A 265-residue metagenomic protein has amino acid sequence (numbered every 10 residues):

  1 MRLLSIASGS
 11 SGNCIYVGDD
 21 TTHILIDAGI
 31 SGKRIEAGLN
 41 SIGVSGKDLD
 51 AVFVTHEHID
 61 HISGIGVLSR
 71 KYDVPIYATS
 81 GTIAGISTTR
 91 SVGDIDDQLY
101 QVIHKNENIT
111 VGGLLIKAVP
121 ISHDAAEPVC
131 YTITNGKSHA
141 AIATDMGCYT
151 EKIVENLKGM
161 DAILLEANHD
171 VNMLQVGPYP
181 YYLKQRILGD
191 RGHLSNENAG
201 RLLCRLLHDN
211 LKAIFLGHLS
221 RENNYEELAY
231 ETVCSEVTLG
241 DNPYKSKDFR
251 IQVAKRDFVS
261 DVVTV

Functional and structural regions predicted by a protein language model:
M1-I42, E127-D145, A162: Conserved beta-strand hairpin/beta-sheet module of binuclear metal-dependent hydrolase folds, prominently
I26-G29, D50-E57, Y77-S80, A141-T144 (+3 more regions): Active-site neighborhood of phospho(di)ester-bond hydrolases with catalytic His/Asp-centered motifs
K33-T79: Active-site metal-binding motif and surrounding structural segment of the metallo-beta-lactamase
I59-I62, I83-G85, A125-A126, C148-E151 (+2 more regions): Active-site environment of divalent metal-dependent phosphoester hydrolases
S63-Y72, S87-R90, N224-E231: Metal-dependent catalytic neighborhoods of phosphoester/phosphodiester hydrolases
S80-C130, T134-K137: Metallo-beta-lactamase
E151-I251: Cap/insert and terminal regions of metallo-dependent hydrolase folds
F249-V265: Short, basic/aromatic-enriched C-terminal tail that caps enzymatic domains
